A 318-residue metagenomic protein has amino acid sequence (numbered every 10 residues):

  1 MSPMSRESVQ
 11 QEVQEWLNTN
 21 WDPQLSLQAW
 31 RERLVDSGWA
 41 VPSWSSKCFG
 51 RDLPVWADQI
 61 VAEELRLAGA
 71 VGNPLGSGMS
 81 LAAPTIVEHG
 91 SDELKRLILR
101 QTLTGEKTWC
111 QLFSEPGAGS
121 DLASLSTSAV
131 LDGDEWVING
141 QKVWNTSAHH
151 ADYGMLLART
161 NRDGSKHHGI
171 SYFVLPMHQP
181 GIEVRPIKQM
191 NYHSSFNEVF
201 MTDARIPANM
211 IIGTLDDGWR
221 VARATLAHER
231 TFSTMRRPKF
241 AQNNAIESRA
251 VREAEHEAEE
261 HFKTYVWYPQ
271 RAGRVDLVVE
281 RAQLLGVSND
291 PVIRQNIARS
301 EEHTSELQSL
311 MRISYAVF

Functional and structural regions predicted by a protein language model:
M1-G76, L81, L94-Q101, T108 (+4 more regions): Amphipathic, small/basic residue-rich leader segments at the start of a protein or domain
G105-F113, L157: A short, Trp-centered hydrophobic/proline-enriched beta-strand micro-motif
A118-D121, W136, V143-N145: Hydrophobic, small-residue-rich alpha-helical packing segments that form membrane-like cores
T127-V130: A structural signal for short hydrophobic beta-strand segments in well-ordered beta-sheet cores
N139-I187, N197, R223: A short core secondary-structure module
I182-E302: Glycine-rich beta->alpha junctions and the first turn(s) of the following alpha-helix
H303-F318: Positively charged, low-complexity/disordered segments
